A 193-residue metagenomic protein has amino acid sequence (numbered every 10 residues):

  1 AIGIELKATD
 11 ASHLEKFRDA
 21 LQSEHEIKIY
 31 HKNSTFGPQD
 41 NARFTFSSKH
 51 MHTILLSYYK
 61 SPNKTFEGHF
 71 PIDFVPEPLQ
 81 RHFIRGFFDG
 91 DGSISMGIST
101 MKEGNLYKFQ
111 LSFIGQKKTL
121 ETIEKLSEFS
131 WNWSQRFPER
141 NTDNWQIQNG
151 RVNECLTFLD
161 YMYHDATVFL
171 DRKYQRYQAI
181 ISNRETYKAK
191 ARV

Functional and structural regions predicted by a protein language model:
A1-V193: Internal intein/HINT superfamily modules and their associated LAGLIDADG
